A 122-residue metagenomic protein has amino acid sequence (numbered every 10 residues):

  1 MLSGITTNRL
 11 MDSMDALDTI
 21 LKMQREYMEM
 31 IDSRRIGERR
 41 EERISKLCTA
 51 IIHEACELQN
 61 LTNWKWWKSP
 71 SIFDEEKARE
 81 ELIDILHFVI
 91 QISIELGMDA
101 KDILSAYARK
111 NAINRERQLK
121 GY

Functional and structural regions predicted by a protein language model:
M1-Y122: Flexible "arm" and connector segments at domain edges
